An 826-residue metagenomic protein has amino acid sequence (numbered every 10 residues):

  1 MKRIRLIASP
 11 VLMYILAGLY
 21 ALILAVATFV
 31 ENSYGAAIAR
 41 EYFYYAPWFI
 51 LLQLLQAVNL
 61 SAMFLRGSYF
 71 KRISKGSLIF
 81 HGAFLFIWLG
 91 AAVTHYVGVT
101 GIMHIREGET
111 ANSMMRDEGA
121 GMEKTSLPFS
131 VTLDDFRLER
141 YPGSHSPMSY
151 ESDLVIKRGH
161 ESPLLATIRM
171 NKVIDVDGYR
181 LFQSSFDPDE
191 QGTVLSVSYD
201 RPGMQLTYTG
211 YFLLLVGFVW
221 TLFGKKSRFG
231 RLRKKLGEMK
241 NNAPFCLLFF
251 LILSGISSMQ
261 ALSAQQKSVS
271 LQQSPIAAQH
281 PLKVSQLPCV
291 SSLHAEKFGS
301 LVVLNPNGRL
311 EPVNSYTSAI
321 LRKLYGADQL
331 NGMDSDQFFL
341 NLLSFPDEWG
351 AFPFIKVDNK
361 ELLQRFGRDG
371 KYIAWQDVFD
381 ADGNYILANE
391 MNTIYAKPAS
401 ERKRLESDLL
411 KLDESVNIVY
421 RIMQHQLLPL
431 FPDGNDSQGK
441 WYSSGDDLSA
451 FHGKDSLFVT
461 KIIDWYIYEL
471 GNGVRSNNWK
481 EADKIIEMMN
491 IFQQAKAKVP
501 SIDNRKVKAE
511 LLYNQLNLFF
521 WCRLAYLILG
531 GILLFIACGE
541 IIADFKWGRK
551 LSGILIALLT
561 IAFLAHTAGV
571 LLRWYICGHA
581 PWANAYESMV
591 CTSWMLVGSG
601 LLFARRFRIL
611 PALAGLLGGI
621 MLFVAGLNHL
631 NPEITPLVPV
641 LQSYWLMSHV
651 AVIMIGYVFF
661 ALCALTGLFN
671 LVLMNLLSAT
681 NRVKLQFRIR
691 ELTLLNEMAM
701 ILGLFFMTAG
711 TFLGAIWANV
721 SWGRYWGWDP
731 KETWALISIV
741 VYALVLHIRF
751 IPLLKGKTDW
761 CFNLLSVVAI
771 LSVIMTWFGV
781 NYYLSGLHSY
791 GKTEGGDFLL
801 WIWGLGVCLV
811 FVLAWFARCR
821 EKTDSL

Functional and structural regions predicted by a protein language model:
M1-L826: Solvent-exposed, non-transmembrane regions of integral membrane proteins
